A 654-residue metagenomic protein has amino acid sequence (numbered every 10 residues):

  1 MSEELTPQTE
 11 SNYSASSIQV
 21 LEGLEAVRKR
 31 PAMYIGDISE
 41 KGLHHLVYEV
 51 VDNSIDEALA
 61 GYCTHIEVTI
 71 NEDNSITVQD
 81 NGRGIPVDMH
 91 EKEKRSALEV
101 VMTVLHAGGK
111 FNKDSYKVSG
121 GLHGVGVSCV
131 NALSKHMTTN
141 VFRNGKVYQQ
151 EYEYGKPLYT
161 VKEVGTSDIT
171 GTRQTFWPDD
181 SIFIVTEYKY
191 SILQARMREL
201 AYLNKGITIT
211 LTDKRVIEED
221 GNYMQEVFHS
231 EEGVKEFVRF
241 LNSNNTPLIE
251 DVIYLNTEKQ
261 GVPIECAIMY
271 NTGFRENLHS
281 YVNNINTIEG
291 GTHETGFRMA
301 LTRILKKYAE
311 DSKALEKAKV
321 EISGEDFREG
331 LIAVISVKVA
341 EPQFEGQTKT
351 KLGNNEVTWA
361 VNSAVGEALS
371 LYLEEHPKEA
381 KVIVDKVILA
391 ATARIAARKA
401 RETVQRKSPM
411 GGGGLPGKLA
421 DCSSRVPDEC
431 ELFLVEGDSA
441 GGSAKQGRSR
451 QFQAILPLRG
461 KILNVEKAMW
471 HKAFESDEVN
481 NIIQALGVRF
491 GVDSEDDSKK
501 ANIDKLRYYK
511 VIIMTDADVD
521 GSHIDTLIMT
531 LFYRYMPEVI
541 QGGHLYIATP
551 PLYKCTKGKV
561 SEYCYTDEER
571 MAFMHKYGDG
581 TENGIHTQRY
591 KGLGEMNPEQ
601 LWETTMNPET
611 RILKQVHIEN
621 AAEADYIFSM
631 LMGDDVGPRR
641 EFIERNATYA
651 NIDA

Functional and structural regions predicted by a protein language model:
M1-S17, L24, L46-Y48, D56-A58 (+12 more regions): GHKL-family ATPase ATP-binding module
K29-Y48: Conserved short strand/loop->alpha-helix "switch" segment adjacent to the catalytic nucleotide/phosphoryl-transfer site
G84-M89: A short glycine-centered beta->alpha linker in the GHKL/HATPase_c
H90-E91, L98: Short adenine-binding "F-helix/F-box" segment of the Bergerat
E91, E345-T358, Y563-E569, F573-M574: Helical (often loop-to-helix) elements that flank the catalytic cores of nucleotide-handling enzymes
T392-G411, V426-E431, G442, Q446-R448 (+2 more regions): C-terminal interaction appendages of subunits in large macromolecular complexes
